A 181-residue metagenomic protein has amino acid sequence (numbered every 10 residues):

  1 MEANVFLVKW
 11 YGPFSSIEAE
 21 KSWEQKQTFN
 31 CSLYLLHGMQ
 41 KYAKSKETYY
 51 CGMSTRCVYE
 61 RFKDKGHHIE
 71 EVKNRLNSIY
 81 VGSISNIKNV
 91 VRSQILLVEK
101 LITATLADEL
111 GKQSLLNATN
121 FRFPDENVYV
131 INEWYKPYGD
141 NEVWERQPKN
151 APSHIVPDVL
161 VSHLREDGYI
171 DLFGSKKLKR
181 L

Functional and structural regions predicted by a protein language model:
M1-Y49, S54-L181: Boundary/linker segments flanking structured domains
